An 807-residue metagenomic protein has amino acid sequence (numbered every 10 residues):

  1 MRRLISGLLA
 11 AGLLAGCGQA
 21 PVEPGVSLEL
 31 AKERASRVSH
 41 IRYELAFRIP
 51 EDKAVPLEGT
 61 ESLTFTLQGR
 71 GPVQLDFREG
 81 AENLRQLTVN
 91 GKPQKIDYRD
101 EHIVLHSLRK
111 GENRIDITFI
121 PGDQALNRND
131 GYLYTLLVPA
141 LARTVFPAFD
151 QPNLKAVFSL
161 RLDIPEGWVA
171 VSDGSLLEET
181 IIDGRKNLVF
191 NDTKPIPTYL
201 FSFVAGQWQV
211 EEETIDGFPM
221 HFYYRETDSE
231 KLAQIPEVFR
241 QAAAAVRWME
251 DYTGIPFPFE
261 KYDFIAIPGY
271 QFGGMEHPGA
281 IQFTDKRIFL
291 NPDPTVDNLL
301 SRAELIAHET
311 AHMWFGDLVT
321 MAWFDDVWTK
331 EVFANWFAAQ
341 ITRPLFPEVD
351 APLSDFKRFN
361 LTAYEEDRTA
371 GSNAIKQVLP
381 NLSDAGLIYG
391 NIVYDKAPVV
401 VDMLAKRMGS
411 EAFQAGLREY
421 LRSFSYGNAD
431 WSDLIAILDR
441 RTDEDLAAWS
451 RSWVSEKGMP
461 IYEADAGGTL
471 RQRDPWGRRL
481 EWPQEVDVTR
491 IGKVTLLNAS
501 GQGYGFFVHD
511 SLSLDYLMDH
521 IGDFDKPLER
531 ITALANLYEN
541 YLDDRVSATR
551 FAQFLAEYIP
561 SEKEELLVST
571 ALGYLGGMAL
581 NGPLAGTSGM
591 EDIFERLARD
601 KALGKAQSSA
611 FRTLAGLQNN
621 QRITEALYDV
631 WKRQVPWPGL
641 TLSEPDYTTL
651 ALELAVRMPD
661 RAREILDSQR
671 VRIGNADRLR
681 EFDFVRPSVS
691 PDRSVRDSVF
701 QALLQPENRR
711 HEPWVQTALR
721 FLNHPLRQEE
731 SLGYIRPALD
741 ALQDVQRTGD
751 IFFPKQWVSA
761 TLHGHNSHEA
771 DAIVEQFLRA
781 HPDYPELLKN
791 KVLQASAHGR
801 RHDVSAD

Functional and structural regions predicted by a protein language model:
S6-A15: Bacterial N-terminal signal peptides
C17-E58, R85, N127-G131, R143-F146 (+2 more regions): N-terminal, polar/Ser/Thr-rich
A20-V22, L84, F190, H221-L470 (+6 more regions): Hydrophobic alpha-helical and helix-loop surface patches within well-folded domains that function as non-catalytic
E58-F77: Ligand-binding face of N-terminal immunoglobulin V-set domains in extracellular IgSF glycoproteins
G69-R70, R78-E82, D163-W168: Short proline/glycine-enriched turn/loop motifs at strand-loop junctions of beta-rich domains
R78-L133, D183: A surface-exposed beta-strand-loop module
T118-I215, I235-E237, S450, K526-A535: Extended, low-hydrophobicity, Ser/Thr/Pro/Gly-biased non-transmembrane segments
R161-I164, E179, K186, E226 (+5 more regions): Non-catalytic accessory/interaction domains
